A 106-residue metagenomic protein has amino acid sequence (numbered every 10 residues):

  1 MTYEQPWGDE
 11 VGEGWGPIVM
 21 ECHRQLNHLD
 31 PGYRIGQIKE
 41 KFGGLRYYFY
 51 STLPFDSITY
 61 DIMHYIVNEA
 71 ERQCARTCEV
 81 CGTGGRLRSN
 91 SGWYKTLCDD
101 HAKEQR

Functional and structural regions predicted by a protein language model:
M1-H64: Interaction interfaces in information-processing and related assembly proteins
G44-R46, V80-G84: Amphipathic alpha-helical oligomerization segments
C74-T77, G85, S91-Y94: Short metal-coordination and nucleic-acid-contact micro-motifs, chiefly zinc-binding Cys/His arrays
C78-C81, C98: Short cysteine-rich clusters marking metal-coordination/redox-active sites
T83-S89, K103-R106: Short functional micro-motifs and their immediate structural scaffolds
G92-K103: Cysteine-rich micro-motifs
